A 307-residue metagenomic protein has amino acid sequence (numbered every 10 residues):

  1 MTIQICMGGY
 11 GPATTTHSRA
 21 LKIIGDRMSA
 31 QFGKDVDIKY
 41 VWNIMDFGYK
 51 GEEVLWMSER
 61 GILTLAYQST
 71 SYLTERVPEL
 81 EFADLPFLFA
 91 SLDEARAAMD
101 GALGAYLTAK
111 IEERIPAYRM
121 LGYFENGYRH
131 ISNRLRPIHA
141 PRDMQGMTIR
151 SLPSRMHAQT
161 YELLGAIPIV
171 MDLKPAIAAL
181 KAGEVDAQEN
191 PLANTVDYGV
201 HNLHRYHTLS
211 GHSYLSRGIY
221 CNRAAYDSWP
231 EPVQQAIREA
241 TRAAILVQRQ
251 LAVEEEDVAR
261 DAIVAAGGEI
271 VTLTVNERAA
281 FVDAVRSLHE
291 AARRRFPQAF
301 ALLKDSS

Functional and structural regions predicted by a protein language model:
M1-E94, E113-R114, Y118-S307: N-terminal secretory/targeting leader peptides
A90-E112: A gly/proline- and charged-residue-enriched helix-loop-helix capping module
